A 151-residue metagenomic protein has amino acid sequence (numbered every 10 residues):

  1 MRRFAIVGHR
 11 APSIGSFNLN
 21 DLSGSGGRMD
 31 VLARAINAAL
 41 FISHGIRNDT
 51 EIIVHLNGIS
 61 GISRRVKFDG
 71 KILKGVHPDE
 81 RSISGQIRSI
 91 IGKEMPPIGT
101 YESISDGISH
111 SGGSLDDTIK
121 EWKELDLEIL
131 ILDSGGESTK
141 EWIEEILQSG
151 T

Functional and structural regions predicted by a protein language model:
M1-T151: Post-transcriptional modification and biogenesis factors for structured RNAs of the translation apparatus
